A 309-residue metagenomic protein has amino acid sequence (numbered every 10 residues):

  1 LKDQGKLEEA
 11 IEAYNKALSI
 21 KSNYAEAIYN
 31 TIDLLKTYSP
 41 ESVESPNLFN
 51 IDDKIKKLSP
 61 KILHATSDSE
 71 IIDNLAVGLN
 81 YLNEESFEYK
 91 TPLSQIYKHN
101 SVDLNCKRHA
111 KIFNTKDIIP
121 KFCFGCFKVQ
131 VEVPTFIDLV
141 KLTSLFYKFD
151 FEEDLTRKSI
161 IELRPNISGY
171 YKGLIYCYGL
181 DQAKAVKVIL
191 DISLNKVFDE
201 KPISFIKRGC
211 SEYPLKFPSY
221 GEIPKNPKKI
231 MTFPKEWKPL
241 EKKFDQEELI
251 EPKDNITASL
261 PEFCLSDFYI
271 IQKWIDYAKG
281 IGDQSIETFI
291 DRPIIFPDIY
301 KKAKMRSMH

Functional and structural regions predicted by a protein language model:
L1-K2, K36: Position-specific recognition of the canonical hydrophobic site in helix A of tetratricopeptide repeat
A25-T143, K158-I160, I223-P227, F233-H309: Charge-rich, low-complexity segments
T135-F136, C177-K184: Helix N-cap motif at beta-to-alpha junctions
L142-F146, A185-N195: Short amphipathic alpha-helices in soluble, non-transmembrane regions that often serve as interface/regulatory elements
L163-Y170, E200-K229: Short proline/glycine- and acidic-rich turn/helix-capping motifs at secondary-structure junctions
